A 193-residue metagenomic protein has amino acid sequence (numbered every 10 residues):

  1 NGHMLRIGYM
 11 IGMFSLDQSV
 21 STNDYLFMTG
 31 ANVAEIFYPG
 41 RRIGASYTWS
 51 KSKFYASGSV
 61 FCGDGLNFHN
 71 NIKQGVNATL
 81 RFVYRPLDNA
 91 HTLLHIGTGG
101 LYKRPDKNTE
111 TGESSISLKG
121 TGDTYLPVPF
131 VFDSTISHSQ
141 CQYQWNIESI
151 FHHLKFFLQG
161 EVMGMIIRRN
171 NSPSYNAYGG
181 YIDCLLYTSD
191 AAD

Functional and structural regions predicted by a protein language model:
N1-L66, N70-P105, Y181-S189: Outer membrane beta-barrel
Q74-N176: Surface-exposed beta-loop-beta
